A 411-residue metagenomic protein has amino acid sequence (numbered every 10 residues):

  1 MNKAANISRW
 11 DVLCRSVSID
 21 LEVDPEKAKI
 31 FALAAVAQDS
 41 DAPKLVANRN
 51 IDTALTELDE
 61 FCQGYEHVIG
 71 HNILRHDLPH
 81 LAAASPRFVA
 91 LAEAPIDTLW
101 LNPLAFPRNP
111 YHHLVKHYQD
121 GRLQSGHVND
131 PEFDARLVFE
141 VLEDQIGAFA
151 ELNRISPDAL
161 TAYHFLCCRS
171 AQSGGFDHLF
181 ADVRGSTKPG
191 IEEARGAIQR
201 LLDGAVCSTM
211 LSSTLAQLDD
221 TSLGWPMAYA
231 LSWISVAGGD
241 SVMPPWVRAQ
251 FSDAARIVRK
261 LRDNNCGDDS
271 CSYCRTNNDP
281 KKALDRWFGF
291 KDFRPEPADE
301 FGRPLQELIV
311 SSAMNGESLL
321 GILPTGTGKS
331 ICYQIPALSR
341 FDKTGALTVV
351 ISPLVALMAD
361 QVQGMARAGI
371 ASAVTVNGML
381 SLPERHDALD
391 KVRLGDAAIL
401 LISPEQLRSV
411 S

Functional and structural regions predicted by a protein language model:
M1-L13: N-terminal accessory regions of nucleic-acid-interacting proteins
C14-D24: Two-metal-ion RNase H-like nuclease active-site motif
D39-H112, D120-R122, P131-F149: Conserved DEDDh/DEDDy metal-dependent 3′-5′ exonuclease domain
L114-S208, S212, Q217, S222: Acidic, Mg2+-coordinating catalytic module of metal-dependent nucleases/exonucleases that use a two-metal-ion mechanism
D220-D279: Interdomain "pre-motor" coupling segment immediately N-terminal to P-loop NTPase/helicase cores
S270-P324: Conserved pre-motif I regulatory segment
S311, N315, L338, Q363 (+1 more regions): Conserved helix/coil segment N-terminal to the catalytic DExD/H
I322-T327, C332-N377, G395-A398: Conserved SF1/SF2 helicase motif Ia
